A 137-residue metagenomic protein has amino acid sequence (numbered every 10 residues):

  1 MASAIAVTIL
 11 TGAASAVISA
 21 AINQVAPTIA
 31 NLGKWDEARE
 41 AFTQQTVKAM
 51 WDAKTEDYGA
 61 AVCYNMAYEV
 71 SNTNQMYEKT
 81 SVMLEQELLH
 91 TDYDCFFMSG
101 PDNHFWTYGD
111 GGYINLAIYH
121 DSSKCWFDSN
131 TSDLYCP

Functional and structural regions predicted by a protein language model:
A2-E40: Membrane-inserting effector segments that mediate pore formation, membrane fusion, or transient membrane insertion
W35-P137: Amphipathic, membrane-inserting segments
